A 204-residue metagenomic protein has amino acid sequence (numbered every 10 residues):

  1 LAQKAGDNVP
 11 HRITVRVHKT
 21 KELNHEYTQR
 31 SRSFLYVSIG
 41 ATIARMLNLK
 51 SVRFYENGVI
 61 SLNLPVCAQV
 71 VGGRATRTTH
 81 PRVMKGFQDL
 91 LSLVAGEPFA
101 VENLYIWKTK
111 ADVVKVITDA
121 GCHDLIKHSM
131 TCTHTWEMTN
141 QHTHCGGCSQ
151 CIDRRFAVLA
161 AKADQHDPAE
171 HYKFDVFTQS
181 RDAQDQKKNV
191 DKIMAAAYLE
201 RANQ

Functional and structural regions predicted by a protein language model:
L1-Q204: Nucleotide-activated chemistry modules centered on ATP-dependent adenylation/adenylyltransferase
